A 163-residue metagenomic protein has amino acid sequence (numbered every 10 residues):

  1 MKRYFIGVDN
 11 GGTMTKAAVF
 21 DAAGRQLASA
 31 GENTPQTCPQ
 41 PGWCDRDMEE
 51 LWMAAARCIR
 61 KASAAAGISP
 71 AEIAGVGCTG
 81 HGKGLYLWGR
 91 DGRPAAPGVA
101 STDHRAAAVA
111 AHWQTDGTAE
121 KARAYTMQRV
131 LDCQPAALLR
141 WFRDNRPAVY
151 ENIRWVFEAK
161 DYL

Functional and structural regions predicted by a protein language model:
M1-A96, A107, A124, N152: N-terminal glycine/serine-rich phosphate-binding loop of ATP-dependent small-molecule kinases, especially carbohydrate
K2, N10-G12, F20-A23, A122-L163: Gly/Ser/Thr-rich active-site cleft segment
G7, S101, A159: Generic enzyme active-site microenvironment
L27, L51-A54, A62, G75 (+3 more regions): Short linear motifs at secondary-structure transitions and domain/linker junctions
A56, Y86-N145: Glycine-rich phosphate-binding loop and adjoining helix at the ATP-binding site of ATP-dependent phosphoryl-transfer
A64-I68, T115, D144, A148: Secondary-structure boundary motif
